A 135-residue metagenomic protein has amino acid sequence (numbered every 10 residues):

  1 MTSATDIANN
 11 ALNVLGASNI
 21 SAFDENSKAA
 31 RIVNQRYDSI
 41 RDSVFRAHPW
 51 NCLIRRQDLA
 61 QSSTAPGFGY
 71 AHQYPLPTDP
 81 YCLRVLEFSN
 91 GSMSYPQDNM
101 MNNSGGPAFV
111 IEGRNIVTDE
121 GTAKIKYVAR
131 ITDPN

Functional and structural regions predicted by a protein language model:
M1-F23: Short, intrinsically disordered N-terminal pre-domain segments
D24-R31: Conserved short loop/turn motifs at secondary-structure junctions
N34-N135: A solvent-exposed acidic/polar surface segment
